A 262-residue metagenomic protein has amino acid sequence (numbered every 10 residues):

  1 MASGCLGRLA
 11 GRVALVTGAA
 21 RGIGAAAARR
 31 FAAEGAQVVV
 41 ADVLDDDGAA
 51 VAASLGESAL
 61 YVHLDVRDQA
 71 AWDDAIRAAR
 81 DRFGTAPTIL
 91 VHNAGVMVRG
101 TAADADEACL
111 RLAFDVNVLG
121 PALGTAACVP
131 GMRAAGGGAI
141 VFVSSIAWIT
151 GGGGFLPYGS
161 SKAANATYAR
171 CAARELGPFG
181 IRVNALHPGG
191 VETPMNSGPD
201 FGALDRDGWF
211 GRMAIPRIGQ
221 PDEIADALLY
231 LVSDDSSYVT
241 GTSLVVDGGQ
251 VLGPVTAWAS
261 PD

Functional and structural regions predicted by a protein language model:
A2-C5, T150, T240-D262: Short C-terminal tail/terminal secondary-structure segment of NAD(P)H-dependent dehydrogenase/reductase domains
T101-A102, C109-F114, W209: Substrate-binding pocket helix/loop in short-chain dehydrogenase/reductase
A105, G151-S160, C171, A257-W258: Active-site loop-to-helix junction immediately N-terminal to the catalytic Tyr of the SDR YXXXK motif in Rossmann-fold
T125, S161, A169: Active-site helix of classical SDR
P130, R174-P178, S237: Alpha-helical segment proximal to the catalytic Tyr-Lys
S145: Residue(s) in the substrate-gating loop at a strand-loop-helix junction that position the organic substrate next
A185, L204-V239, V246-G248: C-terminal helical subdomain
